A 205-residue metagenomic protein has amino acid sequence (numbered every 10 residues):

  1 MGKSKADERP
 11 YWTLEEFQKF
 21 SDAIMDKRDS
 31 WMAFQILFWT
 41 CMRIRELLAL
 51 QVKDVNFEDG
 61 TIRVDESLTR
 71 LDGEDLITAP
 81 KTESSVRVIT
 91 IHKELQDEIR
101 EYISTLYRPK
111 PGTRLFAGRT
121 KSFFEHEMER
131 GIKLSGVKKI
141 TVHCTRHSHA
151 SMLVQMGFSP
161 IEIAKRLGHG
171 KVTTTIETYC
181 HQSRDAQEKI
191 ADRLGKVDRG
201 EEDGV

Functional and structural regions predicted by a protein language model:
M1-L50, E58, E94, P109: Basic, Lys/Arg- and aromatic-enriched nucleic-acid-binding interface segment
A6, K19, A23-I24, G73-A79 (+2 more regions): DNA/chromatin major-groove-contacting recognition/catalytic segments
A6, R28, R119-S122, K138-C144 (+1 more regions): N-terminal core-binding DNA-recognition domain of tyrosine site-specific recombinases/integrases
Y11-Q18, D59, S67-R70, H92-K138: Active-site/catalytic core of tyrosine-dependent DNA strand-transfer enzymes
Q35, W39-E46, E127-R130, L134 (+4 more regions): C-terminal catalytic core of tyrosine-transesterase DNA break-rejoin enzymes
D59, D72, T78-V86, T90-L95 (+3 more regions): C-terminal secondary-structure termini that scaffold catalytic or DNA-interacting sites
